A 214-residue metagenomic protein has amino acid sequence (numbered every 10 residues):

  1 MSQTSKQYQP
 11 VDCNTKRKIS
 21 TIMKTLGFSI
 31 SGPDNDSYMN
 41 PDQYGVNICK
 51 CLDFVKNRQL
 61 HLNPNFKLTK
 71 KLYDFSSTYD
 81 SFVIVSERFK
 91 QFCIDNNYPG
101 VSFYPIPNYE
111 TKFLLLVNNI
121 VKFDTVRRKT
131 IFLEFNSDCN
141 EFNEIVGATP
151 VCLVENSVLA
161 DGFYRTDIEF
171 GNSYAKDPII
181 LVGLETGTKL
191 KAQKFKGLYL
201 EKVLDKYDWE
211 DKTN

Functional and structural regions predicted by a protein language model:
M1-N214: Phosphate/anion-contacting hairpin/loop surfaces
